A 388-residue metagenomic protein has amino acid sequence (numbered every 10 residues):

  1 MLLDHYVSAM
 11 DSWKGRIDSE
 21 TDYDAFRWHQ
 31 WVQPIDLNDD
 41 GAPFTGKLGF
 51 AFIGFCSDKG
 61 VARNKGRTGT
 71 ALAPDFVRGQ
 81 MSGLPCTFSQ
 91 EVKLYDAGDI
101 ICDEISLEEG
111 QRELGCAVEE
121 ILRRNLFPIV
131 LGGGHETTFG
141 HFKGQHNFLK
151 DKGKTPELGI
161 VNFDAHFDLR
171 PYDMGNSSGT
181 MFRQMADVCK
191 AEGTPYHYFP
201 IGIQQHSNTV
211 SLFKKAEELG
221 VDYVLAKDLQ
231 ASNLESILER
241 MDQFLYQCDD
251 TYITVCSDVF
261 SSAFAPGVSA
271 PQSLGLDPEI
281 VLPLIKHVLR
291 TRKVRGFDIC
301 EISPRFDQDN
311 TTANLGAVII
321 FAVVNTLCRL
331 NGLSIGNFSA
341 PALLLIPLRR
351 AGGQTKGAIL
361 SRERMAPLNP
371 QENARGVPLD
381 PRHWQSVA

Functional and structural regions predicted by a protein language model:
L2-G54, K59-I346: Conserved alpha-helical scaffold segments that buttress catalytic/binding sites
G133-G134, G352, K356: Glycine-centered small-residue hotspots that permit tight backbone geometry or close packing
K154, Y246, G353, R362-E363: Residue-level detector of transmembrane insertion/anchoring sites
P341, A351, A358-P367: Intrinsically disordered, low-complexity segments enriched in serine/proline and basic residues
N369, D380-H383: Intrinsic-disorder-associated, low-complexity terminal segments enriched in Asp/Asn/His/Tyr and depleted of Lys/Arg
S386-V387: Short, intrinsically disordered C-terminal tails of secreted or membrane-associated proteins
